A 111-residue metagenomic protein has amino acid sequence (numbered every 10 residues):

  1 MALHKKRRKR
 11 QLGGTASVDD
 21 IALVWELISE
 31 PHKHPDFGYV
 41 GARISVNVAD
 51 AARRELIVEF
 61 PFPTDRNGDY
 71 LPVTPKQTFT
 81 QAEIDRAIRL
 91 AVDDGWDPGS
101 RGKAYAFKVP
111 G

Functional and structural regions predicted by a protein language model:
M1-Y39: Short, charged/polar N-terminal "headpieces" of proteins
G13, A49, E59-F60: A periodicity- and composition-biased signal for non-globular, repetitive helical segments
S17-V18, V46-A52: Short acidic, glycine-rich loop/turn motifs
I21, V40-I44, R54: A generic structural signal for short beta-strands and their flanking turns/coil linkers
A22, P31-K33, D50-A52, T64-R66: Residues that cap or initiate secondary-structure elements
L23, I44-V46, V58, I88: Hydrophobic beta-strand residues in large extracellular and virion-surface proteins
L27, V40-A49: A short beta-strand signature
R53-G111: Acidic, low-complexity intrinsically disordered segments
